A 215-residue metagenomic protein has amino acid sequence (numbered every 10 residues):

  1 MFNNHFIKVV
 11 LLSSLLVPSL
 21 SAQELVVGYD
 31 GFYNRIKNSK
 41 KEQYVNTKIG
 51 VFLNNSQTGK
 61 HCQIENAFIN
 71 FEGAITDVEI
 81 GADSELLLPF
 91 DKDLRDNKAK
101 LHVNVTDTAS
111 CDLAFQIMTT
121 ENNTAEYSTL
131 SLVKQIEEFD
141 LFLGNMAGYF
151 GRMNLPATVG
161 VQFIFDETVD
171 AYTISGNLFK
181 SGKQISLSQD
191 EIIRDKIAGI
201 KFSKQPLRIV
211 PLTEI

Functional and structural regions predicted by a protein language model:
F2-N3, Q23-L25, I215: N-terminal alpha-helical "arm" segments
N3-L12: Sec-dependent signal peptide recognition, specifically the positively charged N-region followed immediately by
S13-A22: Hydrophobic h-region of N-terminal signal peptides that target proteins for export in Gram-negative bacteria
A22-D96: N-terminal Sec/ER secretory leader and immediately downstream segment of secreted/extracellular precursors
Q23-N55, N122-V161: Extracellular ectodomain segments of secreted/surface proteins
D77-D83, A114-F115, T173-S175: Short amphipathic beta-strand/extended segments with alternating polar/hydrophobic composition
S84-Y149: Surface-exposed, polar helix/loop patches in the mature regions of secreted/periplasmic/lumenal proteins that form
D140-I215: Glycine-rich, aromatic-bearing surface loops/beta-hairpins
